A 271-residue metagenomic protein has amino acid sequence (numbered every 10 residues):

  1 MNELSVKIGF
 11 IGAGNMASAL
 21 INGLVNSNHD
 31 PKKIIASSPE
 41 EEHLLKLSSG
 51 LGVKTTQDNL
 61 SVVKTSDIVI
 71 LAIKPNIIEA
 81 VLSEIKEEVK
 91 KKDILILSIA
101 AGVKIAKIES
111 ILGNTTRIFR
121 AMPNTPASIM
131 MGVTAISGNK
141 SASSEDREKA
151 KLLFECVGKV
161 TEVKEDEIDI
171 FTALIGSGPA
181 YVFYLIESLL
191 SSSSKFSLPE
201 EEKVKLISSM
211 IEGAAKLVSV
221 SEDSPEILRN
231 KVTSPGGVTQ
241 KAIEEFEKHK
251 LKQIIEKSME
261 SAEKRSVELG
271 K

Functional and structural regions predicted by a protein language model:
M1-K64, G132, S194-K195: NAD(P)+-binding Rossmann beta1-loop-alpha1 motif at the extreme N-terminus of oxidoreductases
N2, S208, E212-K271: NAD(P)-dependent Rossmann-like dehydrogenase/reductase catalytic/cofactor-binding core
L20, I35, E41, L51 (+1 more regions): Rossmann-like NAD(P)(H) cofactor-binding subdomain of soluble oxidoreductases
I34, L44, V62, E202-I207 (+2 more regions): Small-residue helix-packing motif on alpha-helices
K107, I111-R117, V133-F171, F183-V220: Internal alpha-helical scaffold of NAD(P)-dependent oxidoreductase catalytic cores
F119, I168-A173, P225-N230: Short pre-catalytic strand/loop immediately N-terminal to key active-site residues, enriched for Gly-Thr
